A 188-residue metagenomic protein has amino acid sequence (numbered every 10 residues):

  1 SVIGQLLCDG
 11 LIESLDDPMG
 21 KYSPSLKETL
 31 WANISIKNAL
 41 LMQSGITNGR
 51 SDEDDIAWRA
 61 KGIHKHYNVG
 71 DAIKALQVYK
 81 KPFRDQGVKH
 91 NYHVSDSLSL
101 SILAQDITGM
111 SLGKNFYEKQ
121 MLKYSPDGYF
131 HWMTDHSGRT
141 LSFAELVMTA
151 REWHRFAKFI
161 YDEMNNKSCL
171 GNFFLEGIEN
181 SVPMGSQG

Functional and structural regions predicted by a protein language model:
S1-S14, A39, L100-A104, W153-F156: Active-site SXXK
D9-T47, V78-P82, D106-M148, N165: Active-site helix/loop module of the DD-peptidase/beta-lactamase fold, centered on the serine-lysine SxxK catalytic
E13, L30, H66-G70, H90-L98 (+2 more regions): Soluble non-cytosolic domains of exported or imported proteins
R50-D54: Short, solvent-exposed loop/turn and secondary-structure capping segments
D55-Y79: Amphipathic alpha-helical interface segments
F83-V88, L98-I102: Active-site lining segments of carbohydrate-active enzymes
D96-A104, S142-N166: Active-site-proximal alpha-helical segments within enzyme catalytic domains
D127-M133, L175-G188: Active-site Gly/Thr loop motif
